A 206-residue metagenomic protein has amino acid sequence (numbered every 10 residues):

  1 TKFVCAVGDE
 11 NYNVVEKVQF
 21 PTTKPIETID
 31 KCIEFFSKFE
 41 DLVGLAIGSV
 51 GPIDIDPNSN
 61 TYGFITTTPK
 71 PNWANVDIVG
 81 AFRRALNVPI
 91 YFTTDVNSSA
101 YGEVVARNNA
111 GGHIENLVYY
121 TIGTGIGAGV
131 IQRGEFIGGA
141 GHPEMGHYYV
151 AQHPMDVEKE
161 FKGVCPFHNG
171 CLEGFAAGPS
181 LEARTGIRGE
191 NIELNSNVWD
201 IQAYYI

Functional and structural regions predicted by a protein language model:
T1-G51, I55: Conserved phosphate-binding loops in N-terminal lobes of ATP-dependent enzymes of the actin/Hsp70/sugar-kinase
K2, V96-S98, T124-G127: Conserved A3 ("GATE") glycine/threonine-rich loop of ANL adenylate-forming enzymes
V4, I55, Y101-G102, V130 (+1 more regions): Active-site-proximal flexible loops/turns
G8-E10, V15-Q19, I26, Y91 (+1 more regions): Glycine/GP-enriched mid-protein hinge/lid loop-to-helix segment characteristic of carbohydrate kinases
P21-D30, G44, I53-N116, M155 (+1 more regions): Glycine-rich phosphate-binding loop and adjoining helix at the ATP-binding site of ATP-dependent phosphoryl-transfer
I33-S37, Y101-V105, A203-Y204: Generic structural signal for well-ordered alpha-helical scaffold segments
F39-E40, L86, T185, G189: A broad structural signal for alpha-helix termini and local helix breaks/kinks
